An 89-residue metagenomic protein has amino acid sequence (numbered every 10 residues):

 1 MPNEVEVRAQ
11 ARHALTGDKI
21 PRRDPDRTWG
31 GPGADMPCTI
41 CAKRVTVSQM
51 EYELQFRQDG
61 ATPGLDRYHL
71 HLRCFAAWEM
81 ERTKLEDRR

Functional and structural regions predicted by a protein language model:
N3-D24: Short, charged low-complexity linear segments at domain edges
V5-R8, G64-R89: Short metal-binding segments enriched for Cys and/or His
R22-M36: Short, flexible, mixed-charge glycine/proline-rich loop motifs that serve as phosphate/nucleic-acid-contacting
C38-A42: Short cysteine-rich clusters marking metal-coordination/redox-active sites
S48-E53, R82: Short Cys/His-rich "knuckle" micro-motifs
E53-Y68: Short linker/helix segments within small regulatory modules
